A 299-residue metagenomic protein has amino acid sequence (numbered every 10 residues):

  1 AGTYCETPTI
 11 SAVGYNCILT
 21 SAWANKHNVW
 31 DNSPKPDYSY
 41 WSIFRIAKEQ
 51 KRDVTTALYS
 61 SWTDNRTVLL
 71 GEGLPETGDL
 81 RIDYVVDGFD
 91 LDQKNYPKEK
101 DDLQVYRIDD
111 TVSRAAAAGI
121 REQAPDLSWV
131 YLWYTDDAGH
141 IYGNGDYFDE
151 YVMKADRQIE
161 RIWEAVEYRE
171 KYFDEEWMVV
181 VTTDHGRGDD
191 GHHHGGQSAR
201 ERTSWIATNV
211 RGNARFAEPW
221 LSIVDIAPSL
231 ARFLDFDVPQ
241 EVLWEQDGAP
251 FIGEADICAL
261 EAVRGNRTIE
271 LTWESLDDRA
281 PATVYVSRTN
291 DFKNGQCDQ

Functional and structural regions predicted by a protein language model:
A1-K51: Active-site nucleophile/metal-coordination loop of metallo-enzymes that catalyze phosphate/sulfate and related
V13-S21, G195-F236: Substrate-binding rim/cap in mid-to-C-terminal beta-strand-loop elements of soluble/periplasmic
A24-S33, P75-I108, V112-S113, V152-K154 (+1 more regions): Acidic, His- and aromatic-enriched active-site or binding-groove loops in soluble protein domains that engage sugars
G71-L74, R114-R157, R161: Active-site His/acidic residue clusters
Y151-G195, L230: Metal-dependent active-site segment of extracytoplasmic phospho-/sulfohydrolases and closely related
L234-T268: Polar, surface-exposed loop/tail segments that function as active-site lids or cofactor/substrate-recognition elements
R267-R279: Conserved aromatic anchor
P281-Q299: Recognizes extended acidic, P/S/T-rich segments that occur within or adjacent to Ig-like beta-sandwich modules
